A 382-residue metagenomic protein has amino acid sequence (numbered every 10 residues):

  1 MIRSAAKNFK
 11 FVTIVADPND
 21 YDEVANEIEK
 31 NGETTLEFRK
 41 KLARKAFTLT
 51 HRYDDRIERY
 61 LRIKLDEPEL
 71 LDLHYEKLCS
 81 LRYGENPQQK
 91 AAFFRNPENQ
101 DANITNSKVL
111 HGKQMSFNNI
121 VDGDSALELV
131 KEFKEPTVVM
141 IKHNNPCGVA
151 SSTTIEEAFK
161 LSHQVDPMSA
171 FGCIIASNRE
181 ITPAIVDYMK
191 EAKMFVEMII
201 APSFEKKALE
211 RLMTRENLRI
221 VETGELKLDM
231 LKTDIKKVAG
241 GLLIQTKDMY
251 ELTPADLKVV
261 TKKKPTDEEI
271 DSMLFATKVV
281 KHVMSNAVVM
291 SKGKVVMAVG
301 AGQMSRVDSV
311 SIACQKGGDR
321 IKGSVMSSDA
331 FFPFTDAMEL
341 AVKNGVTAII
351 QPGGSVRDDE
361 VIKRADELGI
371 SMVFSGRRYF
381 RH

Functional and structural regions predicted by a protein language model:
M1-R3, K10-F11, D54-I57, L61-H382: ATP-dependent carboxylate/acyl-activation modules
F11, D17-N19, E23-L71: Non-catalytic interaction/clamp surfaces of large macromolecular machines
